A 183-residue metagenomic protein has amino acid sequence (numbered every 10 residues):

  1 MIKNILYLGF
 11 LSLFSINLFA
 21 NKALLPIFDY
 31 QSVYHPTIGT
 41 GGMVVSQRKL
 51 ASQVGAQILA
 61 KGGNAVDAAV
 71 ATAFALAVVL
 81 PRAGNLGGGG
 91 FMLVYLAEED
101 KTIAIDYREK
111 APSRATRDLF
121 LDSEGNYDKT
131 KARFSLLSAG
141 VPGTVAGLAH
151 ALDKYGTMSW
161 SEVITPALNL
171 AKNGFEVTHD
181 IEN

Functional and structural regions predicted by a protein language model:
M1-I2: N-terminal secretory signal peptides that target proteins for export/translocation
I5-N17: Bacterial N-terminal signal peptides
N21-Q53, Q57, A65-V66, V70-N183: Noncatalytic scaffold domains of N-terminal-nucleophile
